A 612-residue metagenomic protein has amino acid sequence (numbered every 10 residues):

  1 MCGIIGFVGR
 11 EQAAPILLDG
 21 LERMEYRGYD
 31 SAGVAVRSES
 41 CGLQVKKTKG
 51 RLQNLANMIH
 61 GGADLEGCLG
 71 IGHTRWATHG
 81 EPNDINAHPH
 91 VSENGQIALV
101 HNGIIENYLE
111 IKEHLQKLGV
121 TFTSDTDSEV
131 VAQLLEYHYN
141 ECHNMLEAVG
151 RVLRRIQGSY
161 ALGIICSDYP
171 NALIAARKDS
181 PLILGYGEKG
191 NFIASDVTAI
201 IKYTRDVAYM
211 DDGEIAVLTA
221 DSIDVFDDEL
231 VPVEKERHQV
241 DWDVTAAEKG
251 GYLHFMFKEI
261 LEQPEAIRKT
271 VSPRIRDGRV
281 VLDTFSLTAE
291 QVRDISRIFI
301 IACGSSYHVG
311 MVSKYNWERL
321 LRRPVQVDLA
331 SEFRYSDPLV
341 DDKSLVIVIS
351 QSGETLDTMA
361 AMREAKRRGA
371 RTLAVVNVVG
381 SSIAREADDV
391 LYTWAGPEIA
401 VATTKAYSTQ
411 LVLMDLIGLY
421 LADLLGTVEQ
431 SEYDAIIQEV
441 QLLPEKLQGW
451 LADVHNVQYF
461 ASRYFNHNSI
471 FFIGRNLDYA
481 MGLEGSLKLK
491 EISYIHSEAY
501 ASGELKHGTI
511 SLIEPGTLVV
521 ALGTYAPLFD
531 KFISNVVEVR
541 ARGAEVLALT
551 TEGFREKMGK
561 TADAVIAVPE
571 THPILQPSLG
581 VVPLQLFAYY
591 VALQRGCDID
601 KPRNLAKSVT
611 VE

Functional and structural regions predicted by a protein language model:
M1-K249, L253-H254, E262-S296, Y335 (+3 more regions): Conserved short alpha-helical segments that host acidic/polar catalytic motifs at enzyme active sites
C68, G72-I85, R276-E290, S313-I349 (+2 more regions): Glycine-rich oxoanion-binding loops at beta->alpha junctions
P89-V91, I174-A175, V207-A208, I215-V217 (+11 more regions): Replace "in large, NTP-powered and nucleic-acid-processing enzymes" with "in large, NTP-powered factors and other
I156-G190, F460, F465-E491, A526-L528 (+1 more regions): Acidic/histidine-rich
I183-V207, S331-A365, K506-R540, T571-Q585 (+1 more regions): Glycine-rich, anion-gripping cofactor-binding loops and their flanking helix/strand elements in enzyme active sites
L230, E545, T571-E612: Generic C-terminus detector
Q263-I267, V271-F299, D389-L518, A592-E612: Active-site phosphate/pyrophosphate-binding segments
R293-L442, T524-P527, K531-I566, F587: Glycine-rich phosphate-binding loops that contact phosphosugars or nucleotide phosphates
